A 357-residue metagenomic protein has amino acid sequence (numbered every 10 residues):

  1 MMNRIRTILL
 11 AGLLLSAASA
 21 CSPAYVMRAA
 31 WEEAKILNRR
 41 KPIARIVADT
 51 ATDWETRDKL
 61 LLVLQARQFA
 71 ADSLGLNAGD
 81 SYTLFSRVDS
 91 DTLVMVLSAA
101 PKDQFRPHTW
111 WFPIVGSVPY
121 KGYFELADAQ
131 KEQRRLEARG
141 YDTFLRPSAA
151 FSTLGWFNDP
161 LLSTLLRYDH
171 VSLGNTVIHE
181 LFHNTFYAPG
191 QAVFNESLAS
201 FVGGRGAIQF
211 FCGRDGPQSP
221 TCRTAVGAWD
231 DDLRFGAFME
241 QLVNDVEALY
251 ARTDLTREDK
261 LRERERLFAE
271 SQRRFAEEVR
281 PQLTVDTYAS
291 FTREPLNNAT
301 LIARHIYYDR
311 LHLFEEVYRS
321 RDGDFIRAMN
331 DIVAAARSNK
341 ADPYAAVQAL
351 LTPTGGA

Functional and structural regions predicted by a protein language model:
M1-L9: Bacterial N-terminal signal peptides that target proteins for export
L9-A17: Bacterial N-terminal signal peptides
S19-K41: Bacterial Sec signal peptide processing site at the extreme N-terminus
I36, D49, T56-V63, G122-A129 (+7 more regions): Solvent-exposed, acidic/flexible segments
L37-W54, T109-V118, E294-P295, H312: Acidic/histidine-rich, surface-exposed loop or edge segments in extracytoplasmic proteins
P42-D72: Post-signal-peptide N-terminal segment of Sec-exported extracytoplasmic proteins
Q65-L233, M239, V243-E247: Acidic/His-rich structured neighborhood in mature extracellular/periplasmic domains
G236-A357: Pan-zinc metallopeptidase signature
